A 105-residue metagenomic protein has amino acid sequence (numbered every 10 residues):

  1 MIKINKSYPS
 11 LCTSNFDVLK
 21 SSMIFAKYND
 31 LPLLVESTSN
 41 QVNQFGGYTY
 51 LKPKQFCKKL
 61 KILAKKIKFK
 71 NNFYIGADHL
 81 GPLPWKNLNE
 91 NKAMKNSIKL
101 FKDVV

Functional and structural regions predicted by a protein language model:
M1-Y74, P84, A93: Alpha/beta catalytic barrel-like cores
G81-V105: Helix-rich catalytic cores of soluble enzyme domains
